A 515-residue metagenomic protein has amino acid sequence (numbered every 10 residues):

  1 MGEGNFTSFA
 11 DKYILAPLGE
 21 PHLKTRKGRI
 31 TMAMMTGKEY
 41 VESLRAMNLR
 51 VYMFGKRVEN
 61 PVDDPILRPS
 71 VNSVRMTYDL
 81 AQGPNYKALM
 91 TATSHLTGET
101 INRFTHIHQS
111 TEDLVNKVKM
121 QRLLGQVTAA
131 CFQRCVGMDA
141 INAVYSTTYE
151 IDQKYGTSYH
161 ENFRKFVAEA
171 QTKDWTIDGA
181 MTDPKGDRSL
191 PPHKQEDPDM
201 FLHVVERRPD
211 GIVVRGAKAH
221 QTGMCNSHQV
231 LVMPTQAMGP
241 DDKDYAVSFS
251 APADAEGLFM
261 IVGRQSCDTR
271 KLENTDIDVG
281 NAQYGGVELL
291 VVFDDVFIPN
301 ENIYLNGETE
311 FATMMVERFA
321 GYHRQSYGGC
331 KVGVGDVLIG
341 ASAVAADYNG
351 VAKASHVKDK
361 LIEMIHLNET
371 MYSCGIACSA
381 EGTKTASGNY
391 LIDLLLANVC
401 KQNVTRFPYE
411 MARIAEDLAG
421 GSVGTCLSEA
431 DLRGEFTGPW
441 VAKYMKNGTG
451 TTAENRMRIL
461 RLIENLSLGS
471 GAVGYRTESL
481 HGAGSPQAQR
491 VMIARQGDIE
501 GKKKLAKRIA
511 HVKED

Functional and structural regions predicted by a protein language model:
D11-T31: Short, Lys/Arg-enriched N-terminal segments with co-localized hydrophobic residues within the first ~10-30 amino acids
A33-L80: N-terminal-proximal low-complexity accessory segments that begin disordered and transition into the first
R68, N72, A168-Q171, V213 (+5 more regions): Generic structural signal for well-ordered, non-transmembrane alpha-helical segments in soluble/cytosolic regions
A92-H228, P234-F249, D254, F259: Glycine-rich flavin
P184-C330, R495-E514: FAD-binding core of flavoproteins
S326-T385: Extended amphipathic alpha-helical segments enriched in small hydrophobics
K358-I362, Y390-N398: Short, charged, amphipathic alpha-helical segments
L395-D515: Alpha-helix capping/hinge segments and adjacent helical runs
